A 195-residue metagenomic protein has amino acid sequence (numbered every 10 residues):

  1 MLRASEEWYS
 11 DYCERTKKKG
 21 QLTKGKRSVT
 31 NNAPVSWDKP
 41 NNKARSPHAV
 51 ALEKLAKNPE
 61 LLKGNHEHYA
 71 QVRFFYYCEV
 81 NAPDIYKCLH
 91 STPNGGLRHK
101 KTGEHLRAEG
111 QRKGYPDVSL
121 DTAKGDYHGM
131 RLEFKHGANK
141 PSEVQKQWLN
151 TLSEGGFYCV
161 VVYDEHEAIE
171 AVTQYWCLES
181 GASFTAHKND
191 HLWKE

Functional and structural regions predicted by a protein language model:
M1-E195: Catalytic phosphate/metal-binding cores of nucleic-acid and nucleotide-processing enzymes, i.e., regions that mediate
